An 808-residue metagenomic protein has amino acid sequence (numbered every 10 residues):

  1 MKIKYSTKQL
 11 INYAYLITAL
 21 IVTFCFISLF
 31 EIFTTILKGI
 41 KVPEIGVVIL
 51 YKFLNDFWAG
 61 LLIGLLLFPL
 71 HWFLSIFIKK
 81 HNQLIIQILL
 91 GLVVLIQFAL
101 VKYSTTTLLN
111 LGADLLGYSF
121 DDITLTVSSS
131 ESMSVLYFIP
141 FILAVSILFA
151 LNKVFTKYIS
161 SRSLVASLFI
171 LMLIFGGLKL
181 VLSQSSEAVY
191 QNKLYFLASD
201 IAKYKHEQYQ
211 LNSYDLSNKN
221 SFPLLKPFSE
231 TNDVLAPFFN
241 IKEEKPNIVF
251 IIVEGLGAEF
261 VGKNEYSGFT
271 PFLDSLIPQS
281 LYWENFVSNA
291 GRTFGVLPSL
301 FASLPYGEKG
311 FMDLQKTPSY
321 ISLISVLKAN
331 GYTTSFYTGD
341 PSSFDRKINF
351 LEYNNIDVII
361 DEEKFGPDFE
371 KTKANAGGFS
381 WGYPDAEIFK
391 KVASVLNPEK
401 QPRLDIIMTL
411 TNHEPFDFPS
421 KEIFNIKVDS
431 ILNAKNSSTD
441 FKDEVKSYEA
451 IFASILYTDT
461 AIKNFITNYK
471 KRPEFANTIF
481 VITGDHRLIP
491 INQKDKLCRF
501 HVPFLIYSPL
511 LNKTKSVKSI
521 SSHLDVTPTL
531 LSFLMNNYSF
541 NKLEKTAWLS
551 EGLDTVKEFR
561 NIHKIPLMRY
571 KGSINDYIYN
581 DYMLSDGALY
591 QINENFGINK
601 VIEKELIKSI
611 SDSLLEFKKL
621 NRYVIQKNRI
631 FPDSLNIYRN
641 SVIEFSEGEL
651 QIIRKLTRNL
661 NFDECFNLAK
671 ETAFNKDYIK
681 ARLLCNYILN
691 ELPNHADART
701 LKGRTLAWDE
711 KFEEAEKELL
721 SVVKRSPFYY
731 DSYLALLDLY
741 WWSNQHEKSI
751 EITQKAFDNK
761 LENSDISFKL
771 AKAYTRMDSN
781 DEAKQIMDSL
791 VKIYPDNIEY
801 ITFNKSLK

Functional and structural regions predicted by a protein language model:
K2-K205: Transmembrane and membrane-interface helices of multi-pass, inner-membrane envelope-modifying transferases
A14, N512-K680: Membrane-interface soluble catalytic domains
A198-K542, E558-R560, T672-N675: Soluble catalytic regions of membrane-associated enzymes that act on cell-envelope and secretory-pathway components
F674, W708-D709, W742-S743, R776 (+1 more regions): Register position in tetratricopeptide repeats
